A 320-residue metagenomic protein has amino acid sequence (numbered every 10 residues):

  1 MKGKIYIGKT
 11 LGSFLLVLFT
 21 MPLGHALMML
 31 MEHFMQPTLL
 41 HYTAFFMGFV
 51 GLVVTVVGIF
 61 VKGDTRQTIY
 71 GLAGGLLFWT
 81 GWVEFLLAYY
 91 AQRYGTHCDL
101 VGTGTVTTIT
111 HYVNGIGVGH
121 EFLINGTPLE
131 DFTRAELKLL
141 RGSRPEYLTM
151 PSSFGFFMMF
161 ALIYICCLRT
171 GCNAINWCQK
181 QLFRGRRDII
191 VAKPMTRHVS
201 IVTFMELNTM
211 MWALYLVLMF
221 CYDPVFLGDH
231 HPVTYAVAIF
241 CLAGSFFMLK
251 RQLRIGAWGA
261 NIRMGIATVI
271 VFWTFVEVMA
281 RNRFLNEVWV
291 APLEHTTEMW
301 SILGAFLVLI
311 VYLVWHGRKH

Functional and structural regions predicted by a protein language model:
M1-T38: N-terminal signal-anchor module of multipass membrane proteins
M21-H25, F45-F60: Central hydrophobic cores of alpha-helical transmembrane segments in multi-pass inner-membrane proteins across all
A26-F34, G58-V61, L216-F226, M248-R254 (+1 more regions): Juxtamembrane "helix-exit" motif on the non-cytosolic side of transmembrane helices
M35-G51, D229-V237: Loop-to-helix transition at the N-terminal end of transmembrane alpha-helices
F49-L52, F154-T170, A238-G244, S301-L313: Hydrophobic cores of alpha-helical transmembrane segments in multi-pass inner/ER membrane proteins, independent
V61-T196: Membrane-interface helix-loop-helix junctions at boundaries between adjacent transmembrane segments
Y147, F160-I270: Long, contiguous internal "core" modules enriched in hydrophobic/ aromatic residues
A236-H320: C-terminal transmembrane-bundle signature of multipass membrane proteins, characterized by strong activation on
